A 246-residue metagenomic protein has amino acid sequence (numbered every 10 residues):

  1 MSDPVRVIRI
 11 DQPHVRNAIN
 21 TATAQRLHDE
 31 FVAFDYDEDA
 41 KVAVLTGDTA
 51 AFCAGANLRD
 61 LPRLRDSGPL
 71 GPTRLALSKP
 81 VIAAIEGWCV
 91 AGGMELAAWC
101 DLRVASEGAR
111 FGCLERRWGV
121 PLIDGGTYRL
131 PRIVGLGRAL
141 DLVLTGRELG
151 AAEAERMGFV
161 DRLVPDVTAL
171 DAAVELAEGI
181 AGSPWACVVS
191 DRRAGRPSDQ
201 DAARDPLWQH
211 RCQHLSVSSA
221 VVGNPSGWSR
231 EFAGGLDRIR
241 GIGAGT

Functional and structural regions predicted by a protein language model:
M1-D3, F52, G146-A151, D171 (+1 more regions): C-terminal alpha-helix plus adjacent terminal tail
M1-D48: Conserved CoA-thioester-binding segment of acyl-CoA-metabolizing enzymes
I8, Q12, R26-L27, L45 (+5 more regions): Terminal peptide-recognition signature
V15, Q25, D39, T46-L77 (+6 more regions): Glycine- (often His-adjacent) and acidic-residue-rich active-site loop that binds/positions the CoA thioester
N17-N20, E86, Q209: Asparagine-centered polar/low-complexity signal
T23-R26, A169, R211: Hydrophobic alpha-helical membrane-association signature
P69-G71, G126-R129, R138, S190 (+2 more regions): Hydrophobic alpha-helical segments typical of transmembrane helices and their membrane-interface/capping positions
L75-A186: Crotonase-fold acyl-CoA enzyme core
